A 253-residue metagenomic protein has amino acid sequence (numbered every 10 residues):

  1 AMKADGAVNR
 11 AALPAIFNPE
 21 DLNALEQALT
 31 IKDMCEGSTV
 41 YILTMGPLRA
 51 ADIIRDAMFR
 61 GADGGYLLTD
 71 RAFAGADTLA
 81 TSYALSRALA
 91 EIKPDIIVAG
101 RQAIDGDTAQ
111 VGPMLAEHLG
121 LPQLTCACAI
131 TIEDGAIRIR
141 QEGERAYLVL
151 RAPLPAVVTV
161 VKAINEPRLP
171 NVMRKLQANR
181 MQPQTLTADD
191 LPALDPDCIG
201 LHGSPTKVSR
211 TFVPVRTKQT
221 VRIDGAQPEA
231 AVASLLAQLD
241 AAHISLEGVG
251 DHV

Functional and structural regions predicted by a protein language model:
A1-V253: N-terminal glycine-rich FAD/FM-binding segment characteristic of electron-transfer flavoproteins
